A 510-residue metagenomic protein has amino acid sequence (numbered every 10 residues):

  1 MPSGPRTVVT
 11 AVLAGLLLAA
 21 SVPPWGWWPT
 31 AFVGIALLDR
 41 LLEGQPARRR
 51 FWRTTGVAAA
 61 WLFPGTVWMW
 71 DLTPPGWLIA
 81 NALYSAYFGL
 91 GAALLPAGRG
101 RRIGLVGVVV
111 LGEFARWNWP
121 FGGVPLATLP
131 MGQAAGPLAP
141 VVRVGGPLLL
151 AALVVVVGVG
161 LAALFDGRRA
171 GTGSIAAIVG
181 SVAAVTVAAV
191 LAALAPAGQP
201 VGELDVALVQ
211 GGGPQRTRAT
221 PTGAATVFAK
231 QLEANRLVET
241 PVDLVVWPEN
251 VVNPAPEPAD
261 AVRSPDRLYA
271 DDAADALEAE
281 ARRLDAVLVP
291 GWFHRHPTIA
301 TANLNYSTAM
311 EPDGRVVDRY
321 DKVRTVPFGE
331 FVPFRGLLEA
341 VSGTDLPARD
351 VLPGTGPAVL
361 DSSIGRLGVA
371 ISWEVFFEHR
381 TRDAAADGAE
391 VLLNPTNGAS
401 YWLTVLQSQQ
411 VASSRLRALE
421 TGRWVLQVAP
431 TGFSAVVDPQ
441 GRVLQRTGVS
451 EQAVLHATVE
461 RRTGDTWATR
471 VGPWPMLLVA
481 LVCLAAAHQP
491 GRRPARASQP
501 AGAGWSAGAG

Functional and structural regions predicted by a protein language model:
M1-L194, W402-L403, S414-R417, A429-P430 (+4 more regions): Membrane-embedded alpha-helical bundles of multi-pass enzymes that act on lipidic or dolichyl-linked glycan substrates
A19, A93, L208, S307-A309 (+4 more regions): Conserved hydrophobic/aromatic beta-strand scaffold that supports enzyme active sites
V22-L37, F63, Q210-G212, V242-R263 (+2 more regions): Short, conserved active-site loops that position catalytic residues or coordinate cofactors/metal ions across diverse
M69-P75, G89, N118-G145, A270 (+2 more regions): Active-site catalytic loop in hydrolytic enzyme cores
T73, Y84, G91, V106 (+7 more regions): CN hydrolase (nitrilase-like) catalytic-core segments centered on the catalytic cysteine and neighboring Lys/Glu
V190-A197, D205, G356, W424 (+3 more regions): Hydrophobic multi-pass inner-membrane translocation pores used for secretion and envelope-lipid/glycan export
A192-V326, S363, V369, W373: Soluble catalytic regions of membrane-associated enzymes that act on cell-envelope and secretory-pathway components
V341-S372, R461-S498, W505-G510: Cysteine/selenocysteine-centered motifs that mediate thiol-based redox chemistry or coordinate metal-sulfur cofactors
